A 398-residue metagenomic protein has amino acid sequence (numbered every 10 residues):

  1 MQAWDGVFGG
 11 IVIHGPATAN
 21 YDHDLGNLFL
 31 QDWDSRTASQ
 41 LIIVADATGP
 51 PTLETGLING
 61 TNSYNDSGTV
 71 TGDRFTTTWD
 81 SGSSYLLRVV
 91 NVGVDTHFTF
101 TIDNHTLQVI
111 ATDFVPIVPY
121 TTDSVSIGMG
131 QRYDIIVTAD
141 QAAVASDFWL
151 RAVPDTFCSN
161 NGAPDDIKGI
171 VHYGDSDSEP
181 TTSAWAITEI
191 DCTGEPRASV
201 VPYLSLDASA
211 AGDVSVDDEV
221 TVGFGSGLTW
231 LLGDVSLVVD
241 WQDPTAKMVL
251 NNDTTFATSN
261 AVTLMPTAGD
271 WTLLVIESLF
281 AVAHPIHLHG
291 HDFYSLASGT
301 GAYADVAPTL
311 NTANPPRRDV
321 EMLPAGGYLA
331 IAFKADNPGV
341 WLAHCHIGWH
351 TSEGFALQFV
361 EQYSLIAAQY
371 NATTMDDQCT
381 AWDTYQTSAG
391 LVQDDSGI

Functional and structural regions predicted by a protein language model:
Q2-R36, Y120-W271, E277-A283, V340 (+1 more regions): Extended terminal and domain-junction accessory segments
D24-S84, R88-G93: Acidic-aromatic/histidine active-site loop/patch
R88, D95-D103, D147-L150, A283-L288 (+1 more regions): Short, hydrophobic/aromatic beta-strand segments
V89-G93, V275-F280: Asparagine-centered strand-capping/turn motif at beta-strand->loop junctions
D103-I117, L279-A313, G348-S352, F359-I366: Active/binding-pocket-proximal capping segment
L107-T138, V144, T255-N260, A304-A307 (+1 more regions): A cross-kingdom feature marking solvent-exposed beta-strand/loop segments within repeated, beta-rich binding/scaffold
L274, I286-H289, G326, C345: Hydrophobic, well-ordered secondary-structure elements that form the walls of internal hydrophobic environments
L310-T351, F359-Q362: C-terminal structured "cap/appendage" subdomains that terminate the fold
